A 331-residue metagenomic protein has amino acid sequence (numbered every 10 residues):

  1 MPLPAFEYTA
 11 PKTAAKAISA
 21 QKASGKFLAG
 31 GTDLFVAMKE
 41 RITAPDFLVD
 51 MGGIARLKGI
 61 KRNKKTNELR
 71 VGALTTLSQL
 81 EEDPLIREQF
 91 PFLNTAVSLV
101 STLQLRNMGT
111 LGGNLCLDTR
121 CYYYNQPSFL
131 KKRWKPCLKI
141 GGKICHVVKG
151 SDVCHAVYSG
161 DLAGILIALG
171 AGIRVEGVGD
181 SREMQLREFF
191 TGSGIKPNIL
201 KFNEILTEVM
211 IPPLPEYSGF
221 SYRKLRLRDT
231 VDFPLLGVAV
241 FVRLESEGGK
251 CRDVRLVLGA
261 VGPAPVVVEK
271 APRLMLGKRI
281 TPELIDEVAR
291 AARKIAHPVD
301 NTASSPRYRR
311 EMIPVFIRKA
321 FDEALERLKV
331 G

Functional and structural regions predicted by a protein language model:
M1-G331: C-terminal structural segment of proteins
